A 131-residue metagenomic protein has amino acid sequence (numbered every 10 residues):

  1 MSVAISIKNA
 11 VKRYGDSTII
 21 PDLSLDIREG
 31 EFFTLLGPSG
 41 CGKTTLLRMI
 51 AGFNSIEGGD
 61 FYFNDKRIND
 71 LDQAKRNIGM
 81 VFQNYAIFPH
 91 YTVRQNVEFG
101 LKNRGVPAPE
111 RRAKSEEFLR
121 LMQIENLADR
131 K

Functional and structural regions predicted by a protein language model:
L36-P38: The feature captures the beta-strand-to-loop junction immediately N-terminal to the Walker
A51: Helix-to-loop junction immediately C-terminal to a conserved catalytic motif
E57-R67: ABC nucleotide-binding domain "signature motif"
D65-R67, K102, P107-A128: Conserved ABC ATPase "signature" region
Y91-F99: Short coil-to-helix segment of the ABC ATPase nucleotide-binding domain corresponding to the Q-loop/switch region
